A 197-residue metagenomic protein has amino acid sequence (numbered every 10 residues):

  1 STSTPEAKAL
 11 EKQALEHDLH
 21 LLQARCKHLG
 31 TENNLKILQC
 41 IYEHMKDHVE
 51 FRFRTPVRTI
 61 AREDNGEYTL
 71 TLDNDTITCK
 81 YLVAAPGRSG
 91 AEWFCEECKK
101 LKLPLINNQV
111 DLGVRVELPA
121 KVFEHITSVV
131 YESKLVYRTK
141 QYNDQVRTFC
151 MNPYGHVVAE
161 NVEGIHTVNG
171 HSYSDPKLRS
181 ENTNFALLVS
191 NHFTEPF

Functional and structural regions predicted by a protein language model:
S1, P5-F197: Residues forming the flavin
